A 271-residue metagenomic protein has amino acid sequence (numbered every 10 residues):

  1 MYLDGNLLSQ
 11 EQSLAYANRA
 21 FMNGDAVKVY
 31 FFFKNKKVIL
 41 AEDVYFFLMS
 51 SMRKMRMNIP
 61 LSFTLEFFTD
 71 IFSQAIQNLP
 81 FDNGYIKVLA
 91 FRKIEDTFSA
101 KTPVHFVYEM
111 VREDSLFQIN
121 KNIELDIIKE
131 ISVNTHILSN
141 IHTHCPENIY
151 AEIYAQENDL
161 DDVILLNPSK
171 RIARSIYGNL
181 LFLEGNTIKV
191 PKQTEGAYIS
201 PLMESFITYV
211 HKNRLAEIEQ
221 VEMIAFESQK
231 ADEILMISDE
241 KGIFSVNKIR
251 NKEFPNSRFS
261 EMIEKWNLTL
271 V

Functional and structural regions predicted by a protein language model:
M1-Q74, S99-V271: Helix-start/capping segments and mature chain N-termini
E66-T97: Short, acidic/charged, Gly/Pro-enriched secondary-structure junctions
